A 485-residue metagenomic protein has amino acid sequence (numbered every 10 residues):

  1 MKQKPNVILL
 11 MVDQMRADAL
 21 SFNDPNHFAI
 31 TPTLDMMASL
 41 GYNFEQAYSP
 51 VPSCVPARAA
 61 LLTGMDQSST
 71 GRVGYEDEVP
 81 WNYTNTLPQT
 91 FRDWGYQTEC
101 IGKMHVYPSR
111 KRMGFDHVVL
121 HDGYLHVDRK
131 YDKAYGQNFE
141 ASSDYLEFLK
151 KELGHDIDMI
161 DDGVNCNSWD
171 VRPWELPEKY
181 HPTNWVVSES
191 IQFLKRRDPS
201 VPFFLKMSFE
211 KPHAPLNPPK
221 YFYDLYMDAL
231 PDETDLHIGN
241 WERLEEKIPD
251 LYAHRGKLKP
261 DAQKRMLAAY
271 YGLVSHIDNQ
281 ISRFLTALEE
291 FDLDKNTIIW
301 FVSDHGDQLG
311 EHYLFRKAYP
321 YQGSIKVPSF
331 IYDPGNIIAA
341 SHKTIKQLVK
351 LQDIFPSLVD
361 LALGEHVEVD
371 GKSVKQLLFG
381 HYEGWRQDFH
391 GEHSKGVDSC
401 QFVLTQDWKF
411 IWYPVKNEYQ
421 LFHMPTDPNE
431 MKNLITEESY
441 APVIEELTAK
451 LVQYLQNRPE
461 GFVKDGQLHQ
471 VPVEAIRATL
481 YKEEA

Functional and structural regions predicted by a protein language model:
M1-K409, Y419, P428-A449, V471 (+1 more regions): Formylglycine-dependent sulfatase
K295, E368, N417, N457-D465: Short, polar/charged, Gly/Pro-enriched helix-capping and turn/loop motifs at alpha-helix termini and inter-helix linkers
I411-Y413: Short beta-strand micro-motifs enriched in acidic
F422: Extracellular C-type lectin-like domains
P425: Residues forming the ATP-binding cleft of Hanks-type serine/threonine protein kinase domains
E438-G466: A contiguous, mid-protein "functional segment" used to position or interact with cofactors/ions or partner subunits
